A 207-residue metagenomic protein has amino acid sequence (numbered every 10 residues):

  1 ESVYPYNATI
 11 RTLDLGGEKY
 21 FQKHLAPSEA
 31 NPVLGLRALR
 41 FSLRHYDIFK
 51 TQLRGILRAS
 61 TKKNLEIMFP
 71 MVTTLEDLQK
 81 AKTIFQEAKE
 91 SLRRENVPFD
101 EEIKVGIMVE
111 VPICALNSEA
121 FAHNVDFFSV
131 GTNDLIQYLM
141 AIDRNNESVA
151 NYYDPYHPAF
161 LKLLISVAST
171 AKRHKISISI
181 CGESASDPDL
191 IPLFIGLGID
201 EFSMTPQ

Functional and structural regions predicted by a protein language model:
E1-Q207: Conserved alpha/beta-domain cores
